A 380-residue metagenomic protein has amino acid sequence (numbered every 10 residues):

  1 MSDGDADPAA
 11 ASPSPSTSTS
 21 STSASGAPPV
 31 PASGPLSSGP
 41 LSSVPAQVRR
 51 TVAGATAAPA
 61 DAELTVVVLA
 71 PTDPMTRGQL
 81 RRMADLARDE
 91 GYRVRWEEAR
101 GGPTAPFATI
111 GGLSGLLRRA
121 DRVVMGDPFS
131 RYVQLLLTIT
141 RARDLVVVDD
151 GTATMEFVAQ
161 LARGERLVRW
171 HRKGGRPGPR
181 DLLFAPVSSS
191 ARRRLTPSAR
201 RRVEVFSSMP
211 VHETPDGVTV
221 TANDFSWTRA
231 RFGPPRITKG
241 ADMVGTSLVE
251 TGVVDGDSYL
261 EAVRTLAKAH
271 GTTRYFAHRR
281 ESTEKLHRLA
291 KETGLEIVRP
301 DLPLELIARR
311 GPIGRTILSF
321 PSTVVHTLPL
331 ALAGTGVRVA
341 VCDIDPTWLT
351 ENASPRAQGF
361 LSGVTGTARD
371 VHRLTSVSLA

Functional and structural regions predicted by a protein language model:
M1-A11, A32-G175: Active-site and donor-binding regions of nucleotide-sugar-utilizing enzymes
G4-S42, R369-A380: Actinobacteria-biased recognition of intrinsically disordered, low-complexity terminal regions
S43-Q47, T72-M75, F129-Y132, T152-T154 (+5 more regions): Short acidic, S/G/P-rich loop/turn micro-motifs used as interaction or catalytic elements
M125, A277, S319-F320: Short beta-strand scaffold positions
E156-D242: A nucleotide-sugar donor-handling region in carbohydrate enzymes
A241-E281: Conserved catalytic-core segment of nucleotide-activated headgroup transferases in glycan assembly
T283-H326: Donor nucleotide-activated moiety binding/catalytic core segment of transferases that use nucleotide-activated donors
E351-A380: Leloir-type glycosyltransferase catalytic cores
